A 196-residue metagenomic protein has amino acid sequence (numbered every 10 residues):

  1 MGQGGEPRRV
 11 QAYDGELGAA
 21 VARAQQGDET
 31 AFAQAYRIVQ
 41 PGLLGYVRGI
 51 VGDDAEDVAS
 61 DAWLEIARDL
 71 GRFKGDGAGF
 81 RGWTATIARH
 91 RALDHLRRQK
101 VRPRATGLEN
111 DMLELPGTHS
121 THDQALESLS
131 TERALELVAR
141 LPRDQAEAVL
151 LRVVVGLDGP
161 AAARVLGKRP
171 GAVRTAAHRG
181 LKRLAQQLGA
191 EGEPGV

Functional and structural regions predicted by a protein language model:
Q3-G4, Q25-A33, L44-D61: Short, charged helix-capping/linker segments at alpha-helix termini
Y13-L17, R102-T131: Internal acidic/polar
V21-G45, A67, A134, A146: A short, charge-rich alpha-helical start-of-domain segment used by transcription regulators
Q25-Q26, G49-I50, D61-F80, R98-K100: Sigma70-family region 2
Q26, G117-L151, V155-V165: Amphipathic alpha-helical segment used for protein-protein interaction
G49, G71-G75, T86-G107, E127: Arg/Lys-rich amphipathic alpha helix in sigma70-family domain 2
D57-L64, A78-H90, T175: Structural recognition of an alpha-helix C-terminal capping motif at a helix-to-coil junction
R89, L93, Q145, V154 (+2 more regions): DNA-recognition helix of helix-turn-helix
